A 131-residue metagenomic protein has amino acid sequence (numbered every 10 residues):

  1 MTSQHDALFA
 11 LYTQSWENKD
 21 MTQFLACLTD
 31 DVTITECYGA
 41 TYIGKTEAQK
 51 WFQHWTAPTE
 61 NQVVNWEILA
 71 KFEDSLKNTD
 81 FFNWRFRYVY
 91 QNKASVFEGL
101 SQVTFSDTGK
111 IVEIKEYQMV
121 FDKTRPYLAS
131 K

Functional and structural regions predicted by a protein language model:
M1-A26, D30, S130-K131: Short, low-complexity N-terminal intrinsically disordered segments enriched in polar/charged residues
Q4, E47, S95: Soluble or luminal CAZymes and related metallo-dependent hydrolases
F9-Y12, W16, L28, F52 (+3 more regions): Hydrophobic alpha-helical core bundles mediating ligand binding, dimerization, or RNAP-core interactions
Y12, F24-L25, V32, G44 (+4 more regions): Hydrophobic pocket/interface hotspot
Q23, D30, T41-I43, K50 (+3 more regions): Residue-level signal for alpha-helical context at structural boundaries
T33-P58: Short solvent-exposed beta->alpha transition segments
T35, W55-K131: A beta-strand edge to alpha-helix "cap/lid" segment located at domain peripheries
